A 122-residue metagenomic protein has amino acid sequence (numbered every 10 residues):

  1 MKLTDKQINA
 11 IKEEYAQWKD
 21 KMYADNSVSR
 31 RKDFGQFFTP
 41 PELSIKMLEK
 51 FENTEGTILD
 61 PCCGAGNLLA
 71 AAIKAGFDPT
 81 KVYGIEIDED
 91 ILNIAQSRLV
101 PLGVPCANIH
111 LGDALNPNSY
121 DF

Functional and structural regions predicted by a protein language model:
M1-F122: SAM-dependent methyltransferase catalytic region
